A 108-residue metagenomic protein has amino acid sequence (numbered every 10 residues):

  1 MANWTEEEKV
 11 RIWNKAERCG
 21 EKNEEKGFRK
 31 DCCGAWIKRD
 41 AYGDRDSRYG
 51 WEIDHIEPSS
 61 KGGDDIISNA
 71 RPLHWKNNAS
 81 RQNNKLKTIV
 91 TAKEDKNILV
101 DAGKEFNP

Functional and structural regions predicted by a protein language model:
M1-A41: Short, charged surface segments at domain edges that flank catalytic/cofactor-binding sites
G20-K22, S60, R81-K85: Substrate-binding/catalytic groove segments of enzymes that remodel or degrade extracellular structural polymers
A35-P72, N83: Histidine-centered nuclease catalytic patch
I66, A70-D95: Short Cys/His-centered divalent metal-binding micro-motifs
N97-P108: Short Fe-S-cluster ligation motifs
